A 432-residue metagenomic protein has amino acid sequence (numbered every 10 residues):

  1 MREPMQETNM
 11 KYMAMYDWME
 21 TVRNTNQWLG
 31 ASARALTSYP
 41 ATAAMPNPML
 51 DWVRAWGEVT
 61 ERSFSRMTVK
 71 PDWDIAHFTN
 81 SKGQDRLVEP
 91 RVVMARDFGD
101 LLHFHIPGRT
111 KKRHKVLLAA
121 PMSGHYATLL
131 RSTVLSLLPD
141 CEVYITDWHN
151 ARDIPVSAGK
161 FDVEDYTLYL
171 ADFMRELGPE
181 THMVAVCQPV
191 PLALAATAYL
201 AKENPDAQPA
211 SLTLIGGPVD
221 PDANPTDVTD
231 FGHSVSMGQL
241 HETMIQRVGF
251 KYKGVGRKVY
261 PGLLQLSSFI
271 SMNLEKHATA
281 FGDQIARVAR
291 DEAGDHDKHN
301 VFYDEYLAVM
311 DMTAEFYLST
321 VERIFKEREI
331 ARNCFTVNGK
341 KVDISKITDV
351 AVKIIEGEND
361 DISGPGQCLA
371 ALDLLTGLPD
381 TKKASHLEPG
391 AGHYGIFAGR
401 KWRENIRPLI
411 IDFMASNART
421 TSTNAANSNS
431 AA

Functional and structural regions predicted by a protein language model:
R2-W52, W56, P179, A196-E315: Alpha/beta-hydrolase-fold enzymes
A76-I154: Short, surface-exposed "cap/lid" segments of acyl-processing enzymes
D153-P155, D165-H182, L194-A198: Conserved acidic catalytic loop of the alpha/beta-hydrolase fold
A185-A193: Gly/Ala-rich beta-loop-alpha elbow adjacent to hydrolase catalytic centers
I347-T348, I354-E356, D360: Short beta-strand/loop motif that positions the catalytic acidic residue of the alpha/beta-hydrolase fold
D361-Q367: Conserved alpha/beta-hydrolase "acid-adjacent" motif
I362, E388-E404: Catalytic histidine-centered segment of alpha/beta-hydrolase-like enzymes
L372-Y394: Catalytic histidine neighborhood in serine/cysteine hydrolases with alpha/beta-hydrolase-type architecture
